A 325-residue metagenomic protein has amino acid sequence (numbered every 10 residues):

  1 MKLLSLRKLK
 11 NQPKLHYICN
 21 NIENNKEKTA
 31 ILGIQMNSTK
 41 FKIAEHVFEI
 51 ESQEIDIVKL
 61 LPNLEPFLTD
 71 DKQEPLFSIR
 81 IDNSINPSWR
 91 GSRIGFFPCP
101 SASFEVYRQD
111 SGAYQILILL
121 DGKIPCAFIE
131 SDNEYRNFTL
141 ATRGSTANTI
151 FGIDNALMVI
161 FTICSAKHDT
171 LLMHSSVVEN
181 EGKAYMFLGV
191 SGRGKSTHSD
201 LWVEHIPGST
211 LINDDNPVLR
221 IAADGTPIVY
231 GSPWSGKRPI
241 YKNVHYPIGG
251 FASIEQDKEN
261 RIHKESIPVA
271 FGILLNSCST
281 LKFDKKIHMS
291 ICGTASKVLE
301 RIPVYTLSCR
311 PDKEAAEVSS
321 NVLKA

Functional and structural regions predicted by a protein language model:
S5, K14-N24, I31: Short, positively charged and aromatic/hydrophobic N-terminal segments
I31-M186, V190-S191, L201-T210, V218-A325: A noncatalytic interaction/capping subdomain that flanks phosphate/NTP-handling catalytic cores
G194: Conserved glycine(s) of the Walker
H198: Hydrophobic positions on the alpha1 helix immediately C-terminal to the Walker A/P-loop
